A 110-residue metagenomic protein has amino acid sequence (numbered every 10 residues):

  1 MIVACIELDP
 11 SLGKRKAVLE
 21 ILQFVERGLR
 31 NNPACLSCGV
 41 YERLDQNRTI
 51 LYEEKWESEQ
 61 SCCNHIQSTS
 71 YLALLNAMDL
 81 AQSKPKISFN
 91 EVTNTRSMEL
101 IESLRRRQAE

Functional and structural regions predicted by a protein language model:
I2-L8, G39-I66, L104: Short, well-ordered beta-strand segments in beta-rich or mixed alpha/beta enzyme and ligand-binding folds
D9-L19: Short, surface-exposed ligand-recognition loops at beta-strand->loop->(often short) alpha-helix junctions that present
P10-L12, S58, E91-N94: Non-catalytic surface loops within mature trypsin-like serine protease
G13, N47, T69, A73 (+1 more regions): Short alpha-helical
F24, N31-L36, K55-F89: An amphipathic, aromatic/His-enriched active-site/gating alpha helix that lines ligand/cofactor pockets
R27-R30, E42: Structural motif
V40-Q46, N76-E110: Glycine-rich beta-strand-turn "strand-cap" elements at beta-sheet edges
